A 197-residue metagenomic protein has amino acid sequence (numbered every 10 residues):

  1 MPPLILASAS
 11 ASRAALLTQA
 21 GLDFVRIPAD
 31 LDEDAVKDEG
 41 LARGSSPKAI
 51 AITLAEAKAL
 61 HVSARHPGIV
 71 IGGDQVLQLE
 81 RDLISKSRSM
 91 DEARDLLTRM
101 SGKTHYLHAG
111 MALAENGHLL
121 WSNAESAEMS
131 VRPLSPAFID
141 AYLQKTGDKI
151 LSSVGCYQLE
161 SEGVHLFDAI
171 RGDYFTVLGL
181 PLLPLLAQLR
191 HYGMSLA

Functional and structural regions predicted by a protein language model:
M1-I69, L83, A137, Q144 (+2 more regions): N-terminal polybasic phosphate/anion-binding patch
P2, G73, L107-A109, A127 (+2 more regions): Change "...and in nucleic-acid phosphodiester-cleaving endonucleases..." to "...and in nucleic-acid processing enzymes
L17, A55, D74, A93 (+2 more regions): Residue-level signal for inorganic ion chemistry
I69-Q75: Alpha-helical membrane segments and adjacent membrane-interface helices in multi-pass membrane proteins
Q75-H105, V131-P133: Active-site-adjacent loop/tail segments of enzyme domains
Q78, A112-E115, R132, A169: Short beta-strand-to-turn element immediately C-terminal to the catalytic PLP-Schiff-base lysine in fold type I
G110-S122, S126-A127: Anionic-ligand binding region
S122-L196: Active-site oxyanion/phosphate-handling segment shared across diverse enzymes
